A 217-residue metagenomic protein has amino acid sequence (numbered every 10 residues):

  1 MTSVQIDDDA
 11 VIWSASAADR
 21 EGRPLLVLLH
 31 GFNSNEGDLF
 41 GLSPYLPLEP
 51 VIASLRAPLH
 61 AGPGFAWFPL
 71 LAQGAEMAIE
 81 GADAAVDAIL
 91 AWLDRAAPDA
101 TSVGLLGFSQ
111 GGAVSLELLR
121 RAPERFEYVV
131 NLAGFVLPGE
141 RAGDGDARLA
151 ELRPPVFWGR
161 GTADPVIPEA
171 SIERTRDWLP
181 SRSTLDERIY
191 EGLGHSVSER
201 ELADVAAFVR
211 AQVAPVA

Functional and structural regions predicted by a protein language model:
T2-T101: Serine-hydrolase catalytic machinery in alpha/beta-hydrolase-like enzymes
L55-L59, V130-P138: Active-site nucleophile loop of the alpha/beta-hydrolase fold
L106-G111, S115: Gly/Ala-rich beta-loop-alpha elbow adjacent to hydrolase catalytic centers
E117-Y128, F135-V136: Conserved hydrolase catalytic core segment
P138, T162-I167, H195-S196: Acidic catalytic loop of the alpha/beta-hydrolase fold
L152, F157-R160, D164: Short beta-strand/loop motif that positions the catalytic acidic residue of the alpha/beta-hydrolase fold
A170-A217: C-terminal catalytic histidine-bearing segment of alpha/beta-hydrolase fold enzymes
